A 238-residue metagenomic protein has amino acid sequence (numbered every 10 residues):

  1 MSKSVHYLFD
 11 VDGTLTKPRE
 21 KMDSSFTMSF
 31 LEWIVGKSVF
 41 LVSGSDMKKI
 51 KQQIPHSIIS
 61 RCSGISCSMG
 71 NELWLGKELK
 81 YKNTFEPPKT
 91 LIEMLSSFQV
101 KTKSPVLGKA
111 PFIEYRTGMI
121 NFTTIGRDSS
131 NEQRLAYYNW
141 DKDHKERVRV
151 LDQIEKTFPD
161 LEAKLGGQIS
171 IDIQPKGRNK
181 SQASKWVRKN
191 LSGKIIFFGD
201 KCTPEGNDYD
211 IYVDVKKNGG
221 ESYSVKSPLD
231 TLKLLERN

Functional and structural regions predicted by a protein language model:
S2-K3, D23, Q174-N238: Mg2+-dependent phosphoryl-transfer enzymes with acidic/Ser/Thr/Gly-rich catalytic loops
V5-V11, L41: Short, hydrophobic/glycine-enriched beta-strand segments
V11, M69, F198-K201: Glycine-rich beta-strand-to-loop/alpha-helix junction loops that act as flexible
P18-R19, I50-Q53, G76-K77, E132 (+2 more regions): Short glycine-/acidic-enriched loop or helix-start segments at secondary-structure transitions that form or flank
E20-F112: Active-site phosphate-binding/coordination module
L31-Q53, I65, F112-T124, L165-G167 (+3 more regions): Substrate-recognition element of Asp-dependent hydrolases with the DxDx(T/V) motif
V106-I196, P204: Conserved acidic, metal-coordinating active-site core of Asp-based, Mg2+-dependent phosphoryl-transfer enzymes
